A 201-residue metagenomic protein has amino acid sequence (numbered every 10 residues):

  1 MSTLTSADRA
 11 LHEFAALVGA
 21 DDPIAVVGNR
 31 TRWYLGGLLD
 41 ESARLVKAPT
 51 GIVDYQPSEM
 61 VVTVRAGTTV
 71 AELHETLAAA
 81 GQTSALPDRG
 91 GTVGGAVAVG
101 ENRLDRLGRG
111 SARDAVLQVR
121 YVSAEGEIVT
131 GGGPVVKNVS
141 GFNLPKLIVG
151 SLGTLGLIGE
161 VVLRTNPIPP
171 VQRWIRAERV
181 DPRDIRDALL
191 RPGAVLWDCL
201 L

Functional and structural regions predicted by a protein language model:
M1-V26, V46-R89, G100-P134, P170-R176: N-terminal glycine-rich flavin-associated loop
P23, V27, D187-L201: Flexible, glycine/charged-enriched surface loops at secondary-structure junctions
V27, T31, A66, L152: Single, functionally critical "micro-switch" positions that shape active/binding sites and transmembrane helices
N29-Y34, D40, P49-G51, G159: Short active-site-proximal "capping" loops at secondary-structure junctions
R32-W33, V70, D105, G156: Glycine-rich nucleotide phosphate-binding loop and flanking beta-alpha elements of Rossmann-like dinucleotide-binding
L35-L38, H74-T76: Short, glycine/acidic-enriched capping/hinge loops at junctions between secondary-structure elements
A43: Long, structured ligand/cofactor-binding scaffold of large enzymes
V93-A194: FAD-binding subdomain of flavoenzyme oxidoreductases
